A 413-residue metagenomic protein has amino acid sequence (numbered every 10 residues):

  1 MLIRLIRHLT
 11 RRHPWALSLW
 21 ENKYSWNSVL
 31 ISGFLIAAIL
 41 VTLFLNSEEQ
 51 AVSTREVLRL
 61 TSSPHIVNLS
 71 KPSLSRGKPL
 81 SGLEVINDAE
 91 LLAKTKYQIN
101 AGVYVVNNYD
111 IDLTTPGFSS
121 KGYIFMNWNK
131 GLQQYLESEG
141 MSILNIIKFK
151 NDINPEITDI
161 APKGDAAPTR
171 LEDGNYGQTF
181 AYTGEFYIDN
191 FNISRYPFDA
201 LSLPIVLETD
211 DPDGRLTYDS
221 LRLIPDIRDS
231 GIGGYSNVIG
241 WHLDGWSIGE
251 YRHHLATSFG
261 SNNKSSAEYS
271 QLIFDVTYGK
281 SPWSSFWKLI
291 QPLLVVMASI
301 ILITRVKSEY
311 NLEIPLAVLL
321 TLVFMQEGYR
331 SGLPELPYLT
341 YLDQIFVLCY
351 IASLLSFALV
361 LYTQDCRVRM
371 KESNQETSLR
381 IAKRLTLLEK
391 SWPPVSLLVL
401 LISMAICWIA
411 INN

Functional and structural regions predicted by a protein language model:
L2, K94-Y97, F118, E137 (+13 more regions): Aromatic-residue detector
L2-L132, Y338-N413: Intrinsically disordered, low-complexity peripheral segments of secretory-pathway and membrane proteins
L9-R12, S265-T277: Cytosolic juxtamembrane N-terminal segments of multi-pass membrane proteins
T10-P14, W20, S247, Y251 (+3 more regions): Generic secondary-structure transition motif, activating predominantly at the C-termini of alpha-helices
E48-S270: Soluble non-transmembrane domains of integral membrane proteins
I273-S396: Channel- or pocket-lining gating/hinge segments that regulate access to a cavity or pore
